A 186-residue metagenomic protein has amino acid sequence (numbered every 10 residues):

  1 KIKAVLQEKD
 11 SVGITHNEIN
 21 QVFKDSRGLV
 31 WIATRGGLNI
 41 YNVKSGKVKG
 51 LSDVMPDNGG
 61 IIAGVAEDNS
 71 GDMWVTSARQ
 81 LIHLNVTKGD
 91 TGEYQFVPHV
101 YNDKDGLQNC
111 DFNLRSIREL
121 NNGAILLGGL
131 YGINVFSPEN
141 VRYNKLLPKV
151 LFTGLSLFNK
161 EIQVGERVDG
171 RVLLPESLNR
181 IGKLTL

Functional and structural regions predicted by a protein language model:
K1-K3: Sequence-structural signature of mature extracellular/luminal beta-sheet repeat domains, prominently beta-propellers
L6-F23, G36, K49-L186: Residue-level "micro-hotspots" composed of small/polar
